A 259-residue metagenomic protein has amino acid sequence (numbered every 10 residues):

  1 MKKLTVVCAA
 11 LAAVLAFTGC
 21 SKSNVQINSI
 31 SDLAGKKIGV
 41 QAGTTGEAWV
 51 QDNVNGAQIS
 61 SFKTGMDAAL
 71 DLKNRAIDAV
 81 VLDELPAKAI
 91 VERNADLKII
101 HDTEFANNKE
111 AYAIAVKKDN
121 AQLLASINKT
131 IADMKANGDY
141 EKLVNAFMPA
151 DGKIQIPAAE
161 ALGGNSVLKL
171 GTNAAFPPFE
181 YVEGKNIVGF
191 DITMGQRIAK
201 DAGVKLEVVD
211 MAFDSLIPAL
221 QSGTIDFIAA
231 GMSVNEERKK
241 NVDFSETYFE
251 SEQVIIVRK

Functional and structural regions predicted by a protein language model:
L15-G19: C-terminal motif of bacterial Sec signal peptides marking the signal peptidase cleavage site
K22-K37, G152-I187, Q221: Immediate post-signal peptide segment of exported/extracytoplasmic ligand-binding proteins
S23-D32, N94-N107, K200, K205-K259: Acidic, polar ligand-binding/catalytic clefts
S23-N28, A42-T45, S60-N74, L85 (+2 more regions): Short helix-initiation/N-cap motifs at beta->coil->alpha
K36-K37, N55, T64, K73-L82 (+4 more regions): Alpha-to-beta junction loops
A48-V54, I99-E104, N128-S166: Ligand-binding clefts/hinges and TM-proximal coupling segments of bilobed small-molecule sensing domains
Q58-S61, N165-M232, K240: Extracytoplasmic small-molecule ligand-binding "clamshell" domains of the periplasmic binding protein/Venus flytrap
E84, K88-N128, A150, I156 (+3 more regions): Periplasmic-binding protein-like
